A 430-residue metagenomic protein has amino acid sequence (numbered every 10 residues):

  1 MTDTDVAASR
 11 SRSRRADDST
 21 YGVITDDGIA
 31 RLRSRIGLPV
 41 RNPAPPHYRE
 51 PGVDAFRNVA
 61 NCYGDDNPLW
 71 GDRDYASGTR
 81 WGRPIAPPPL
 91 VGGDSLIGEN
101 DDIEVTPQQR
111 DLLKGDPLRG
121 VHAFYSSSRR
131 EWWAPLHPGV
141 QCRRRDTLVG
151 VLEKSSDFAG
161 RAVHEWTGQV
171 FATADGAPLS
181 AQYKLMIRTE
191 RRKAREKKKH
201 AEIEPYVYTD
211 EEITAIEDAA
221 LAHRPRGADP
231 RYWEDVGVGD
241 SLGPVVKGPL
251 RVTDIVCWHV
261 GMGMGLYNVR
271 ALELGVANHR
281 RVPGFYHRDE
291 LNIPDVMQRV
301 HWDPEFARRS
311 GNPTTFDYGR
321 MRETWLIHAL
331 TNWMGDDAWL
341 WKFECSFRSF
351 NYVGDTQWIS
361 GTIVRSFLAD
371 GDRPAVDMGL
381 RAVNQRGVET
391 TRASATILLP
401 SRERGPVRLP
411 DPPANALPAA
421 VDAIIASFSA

Functional and structural regions predicted by a protein language model:
T2-S127, E190-D337, R402-A430: Hot-dog-fold acyl-thioester-processing enzymes
G92-G93, E131, L185-I187, V245 (+2 more regions): Residues in well-ordered beta-strands of folded domains
S126-D175, Q182, W339-Q385: Hydrophobic beta-sheet segments that form the core/acyl-binding groove of ACP/CoA-dependent acyl-chain-processing
A159-A172, P178, Q182-I203, T396-S401: Flexible glycine-rich active-site/ligand-binding loops centered on an Asp-His dyad
L179-Q182, G243, T391: A structural microfeature
L185, F343, V353, S360-L368 (+5 more regions): Ligand-binding pocket scaffold of soluble enzyme catalytic domains
